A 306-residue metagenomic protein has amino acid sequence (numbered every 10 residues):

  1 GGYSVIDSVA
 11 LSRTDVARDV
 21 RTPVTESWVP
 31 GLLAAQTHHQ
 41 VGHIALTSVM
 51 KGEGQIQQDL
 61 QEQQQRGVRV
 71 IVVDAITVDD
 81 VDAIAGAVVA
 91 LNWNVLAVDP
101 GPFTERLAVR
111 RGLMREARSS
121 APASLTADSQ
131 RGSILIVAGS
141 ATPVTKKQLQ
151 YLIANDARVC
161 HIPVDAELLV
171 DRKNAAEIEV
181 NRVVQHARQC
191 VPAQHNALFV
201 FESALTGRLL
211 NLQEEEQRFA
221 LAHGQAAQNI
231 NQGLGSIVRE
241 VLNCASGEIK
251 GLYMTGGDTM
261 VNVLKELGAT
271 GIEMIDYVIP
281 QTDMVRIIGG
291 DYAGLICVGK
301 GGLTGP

Functional and structural regions predicted by a protein language model:
G1-V81: Cap/lid and interdomain-hinge subdomains that line or gate substrate/regulatory clefts in soluble alpha/beta enzymes
G2-L11, L113-A117, E266-D276: A glycine- and small-aliphatic-rich helix-loop capping segment at beta-alpha/alpha-beta transitions that lines
V41-L46, I71-A75, V95-P100, E105 (+5 more regions): General beta-strand structural signal in soluble alpha/beta enzymes
V78, D82-K146, A154: Long, internal scaffold/assembly segments composed of regular secondary structure
P122-G235: A glycine- and small/hydrophobic-rich beta-loop-beta segment that serves as a flexible "lid/hinge" or phosphate-binding
G224-G257, L264: Extended C-terminal subregions enriched in glycine
E248-G251, T255-G305: Conserved, well-ordered active-site substructure
